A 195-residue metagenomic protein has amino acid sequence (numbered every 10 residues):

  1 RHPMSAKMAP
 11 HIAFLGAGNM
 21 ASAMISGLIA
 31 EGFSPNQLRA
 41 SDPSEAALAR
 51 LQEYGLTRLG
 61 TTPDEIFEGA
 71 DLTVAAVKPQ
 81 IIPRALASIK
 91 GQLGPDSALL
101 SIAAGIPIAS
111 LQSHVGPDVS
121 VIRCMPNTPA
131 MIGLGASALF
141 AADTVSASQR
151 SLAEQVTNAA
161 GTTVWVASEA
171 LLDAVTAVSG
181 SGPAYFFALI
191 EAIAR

Functional and structural regions predicted by a protein language model:
M4-E68, L134-G135: NAD(P)+-binding Rossmann beta1-loop-alpha1 motif at the extreme N-terminus of oxidoreductases
M24-I25, I89, I193: Hydrophobic residues within alpha-helices that form the first helical element adjacent to the glycine-rich loop
F33-S34, G94, G116, N158: Short conserved AdoMet
R39, L59, L100, I122-C124 (+1 more regions): Hydrophobic/aromatic beta-strand patches that form the interior of the parallel beta-sheet core in alpha/beta enzyme
E45, P63-L139: Rossmann-like NAD(P)(H) cofactor-binding subdomain of soluble oxidoreductases
S110-S120, A136-A174, Y185-R195: Internal alpha-helical scaffold of NAD(P)-dependent oxidoreductase catalytic cores
V178: Catalytic, metal-anchored helix/loop core of enzyme active sites in primary metabolism
